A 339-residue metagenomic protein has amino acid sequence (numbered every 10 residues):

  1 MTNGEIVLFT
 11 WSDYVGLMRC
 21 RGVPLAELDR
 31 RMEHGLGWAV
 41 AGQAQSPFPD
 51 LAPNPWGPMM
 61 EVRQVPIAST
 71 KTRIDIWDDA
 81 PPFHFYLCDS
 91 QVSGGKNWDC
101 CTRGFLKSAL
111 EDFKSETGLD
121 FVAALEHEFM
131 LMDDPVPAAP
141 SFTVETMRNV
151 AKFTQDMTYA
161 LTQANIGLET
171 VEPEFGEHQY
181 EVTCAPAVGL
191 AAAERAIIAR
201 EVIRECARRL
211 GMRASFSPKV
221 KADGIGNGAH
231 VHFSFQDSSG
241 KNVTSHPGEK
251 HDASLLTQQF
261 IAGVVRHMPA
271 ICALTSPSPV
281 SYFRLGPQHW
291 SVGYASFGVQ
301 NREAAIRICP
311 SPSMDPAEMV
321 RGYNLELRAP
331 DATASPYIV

Functional and structural regions predicted by a protein language model:
M1, T10-Y14, R31, A191 (+3 more regions): C-terminal accessory/tail domains of diverse enzymes
M1-T170, R195, V339: ATP/Mg2+-dependent ligation/transfer catalytic cores
D13-V15, Q91-N97, T146, P186-A192 (+3 more regions): A generic structural motif
Y86-V92, Y180-A187, F233: Short, hydrophobic beta-strand segments
F121-D133, A164-C184, A214-V231, I271-P279: Core alpha/beta catalytic barrel or barrel-like domain that forms the active/cofactor pocket in diverse metabolic
T154-L168, V182-G189, R200, R204-A214 (+1 more regions): Accessory "access/gating" subregions that flank catalytic or transport cores
A193-E201, C206-S217, I225-F235: Loop-centered beta-sheet repeat module
N227-H251: Acidic/histidine-rich catalytic neighborhood
